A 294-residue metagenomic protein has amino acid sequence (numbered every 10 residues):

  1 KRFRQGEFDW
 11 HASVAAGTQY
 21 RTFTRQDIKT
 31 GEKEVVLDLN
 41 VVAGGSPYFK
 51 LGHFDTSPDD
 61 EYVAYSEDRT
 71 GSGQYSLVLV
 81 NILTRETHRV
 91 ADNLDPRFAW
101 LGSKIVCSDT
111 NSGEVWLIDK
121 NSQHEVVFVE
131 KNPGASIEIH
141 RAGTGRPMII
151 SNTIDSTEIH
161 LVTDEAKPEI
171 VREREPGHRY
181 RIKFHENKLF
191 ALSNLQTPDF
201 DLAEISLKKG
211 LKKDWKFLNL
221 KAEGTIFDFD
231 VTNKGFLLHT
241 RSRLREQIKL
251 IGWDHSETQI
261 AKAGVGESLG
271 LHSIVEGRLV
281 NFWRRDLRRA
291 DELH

Functional and structural regions predicted by a protein language model:
K1-E34, D38-H294: Peripheral, non-catalytic segments that deliver or gate enzyme domains
